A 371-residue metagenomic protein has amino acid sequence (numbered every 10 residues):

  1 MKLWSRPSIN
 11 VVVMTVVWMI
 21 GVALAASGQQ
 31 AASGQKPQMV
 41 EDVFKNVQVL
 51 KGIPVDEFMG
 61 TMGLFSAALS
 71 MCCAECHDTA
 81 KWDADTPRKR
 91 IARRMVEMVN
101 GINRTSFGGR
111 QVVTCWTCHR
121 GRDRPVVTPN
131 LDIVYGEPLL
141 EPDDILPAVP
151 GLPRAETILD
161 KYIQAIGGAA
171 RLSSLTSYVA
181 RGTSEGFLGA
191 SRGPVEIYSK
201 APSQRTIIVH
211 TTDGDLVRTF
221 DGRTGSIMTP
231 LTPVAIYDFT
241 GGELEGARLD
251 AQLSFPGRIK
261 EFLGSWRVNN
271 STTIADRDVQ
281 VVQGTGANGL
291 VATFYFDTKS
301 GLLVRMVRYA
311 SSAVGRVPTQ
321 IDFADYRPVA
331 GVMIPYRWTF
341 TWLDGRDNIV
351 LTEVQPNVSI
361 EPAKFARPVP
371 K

Functional and structural regions predicted by a protein language model:
N10-A23: Bacterial N-terminal signal peptides
A25-G34: Boundary at the C-terminal end of the N-terminal hydrophobic targeting segment
P37-M71, E75, A155-L175, V179-G182: Mature N-terminal segment immediately following signal peptide/propeptide cleavage in secreted/periplasmic
D42, I91-R104, Q111-V113, R122-T157 (+1 more regions): Primarily the internal scaffold of c-type cytochrome electron-transfer domains, especially repeated/multiheme c-type
S70-A80, V112-R122: The canonical Cys-X-X-Cys-His
D160-P233, L263-N270: N-terminal mature ectodomain segment of secretory-pathway/periplasmic proteins
T212-G214, A275-P370: Gly/Pro-enriched, hydrophobic low-complexity segments that function as extracytoplasmic propeptides/linkers
S226-S254: Acidic/charged, solvent-exposed loop-and-adjacent secondary-structure segments enriched in E/D, K/R, S/T, and G/P
